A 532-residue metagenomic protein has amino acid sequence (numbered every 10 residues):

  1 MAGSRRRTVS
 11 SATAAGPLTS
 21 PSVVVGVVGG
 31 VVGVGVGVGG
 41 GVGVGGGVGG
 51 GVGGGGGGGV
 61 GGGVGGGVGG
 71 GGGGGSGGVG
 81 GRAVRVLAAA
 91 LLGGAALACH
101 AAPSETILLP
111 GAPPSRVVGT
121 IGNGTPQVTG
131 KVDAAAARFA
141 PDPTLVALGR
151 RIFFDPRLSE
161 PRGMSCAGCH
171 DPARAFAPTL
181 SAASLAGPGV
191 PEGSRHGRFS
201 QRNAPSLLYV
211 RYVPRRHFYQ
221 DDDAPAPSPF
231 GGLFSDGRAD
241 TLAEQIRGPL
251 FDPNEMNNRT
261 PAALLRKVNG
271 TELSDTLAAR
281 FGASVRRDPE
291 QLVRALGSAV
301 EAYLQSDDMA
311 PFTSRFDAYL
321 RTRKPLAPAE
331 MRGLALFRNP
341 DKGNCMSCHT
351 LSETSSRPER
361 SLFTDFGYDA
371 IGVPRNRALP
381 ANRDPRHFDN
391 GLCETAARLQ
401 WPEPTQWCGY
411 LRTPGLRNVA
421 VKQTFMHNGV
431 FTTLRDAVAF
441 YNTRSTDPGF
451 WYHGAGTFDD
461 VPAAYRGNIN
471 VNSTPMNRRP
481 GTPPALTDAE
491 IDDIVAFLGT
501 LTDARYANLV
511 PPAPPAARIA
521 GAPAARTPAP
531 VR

Functional and structural regions predicted by a protein language model:
M1-A2, R6, P249, P253: Membrane-topology segments of multi-pass transport proteins
A2-S22: Low-acidity, Ser/Thr- and Arg-rich intrinsically disordered low-complexity segments
A2-S4, G53, V79-R82, P523: Intrinsically disordered, low-complexity regions enriched in serine, threonine, proline and polar/charged residues
R6-R7, G75-A88: Bacterial N-terminal signal peptides that target proteins for export
T8-S10, G29, A96: Juxtamembrane/membrane-water interface recognition
P21, V27-G71: Intrinsic-disorder/low-complexity detector
R82, C99-R532: Periplasmic c-type cytochrome electron-transfer domains
V86-A98: Bacterial N-terminal signal peptides
